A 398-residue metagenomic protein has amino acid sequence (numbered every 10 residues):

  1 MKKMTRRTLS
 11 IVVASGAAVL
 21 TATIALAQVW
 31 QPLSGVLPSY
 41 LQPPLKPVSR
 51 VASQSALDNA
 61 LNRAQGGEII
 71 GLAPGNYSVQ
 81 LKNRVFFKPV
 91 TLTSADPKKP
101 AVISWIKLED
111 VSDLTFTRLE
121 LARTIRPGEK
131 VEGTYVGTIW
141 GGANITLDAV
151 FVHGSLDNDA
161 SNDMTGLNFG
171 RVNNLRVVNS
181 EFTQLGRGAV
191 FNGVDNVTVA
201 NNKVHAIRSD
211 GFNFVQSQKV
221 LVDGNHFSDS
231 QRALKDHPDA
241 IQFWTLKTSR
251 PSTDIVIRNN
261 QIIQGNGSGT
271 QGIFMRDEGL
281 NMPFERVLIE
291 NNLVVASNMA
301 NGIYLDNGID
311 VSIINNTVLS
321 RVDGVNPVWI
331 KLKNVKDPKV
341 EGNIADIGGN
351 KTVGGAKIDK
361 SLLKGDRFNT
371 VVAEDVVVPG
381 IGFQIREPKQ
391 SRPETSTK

Functional and structural regions predicted by a protein language model:
R6-V12, P97: N-terminal export leaders
A14-S15, A25: Cleavable N-terminal signal peptides
Q28-P47, E68-G71, I314, R321-V325 (+1 more regions): Acidic, glycine- and Ser/Thr-rich low-complexity intrinsically disordered tracts in extracellular/secreted proteins
S39-S78: Acidic Gly/Asp/Thr-rich repetitive segments characteristic of extracellular carbohydrate-active and adhesion proteins
D58, N62, G66, Y77-T91 (+4 more regions): Extracellular beta-strand-rich solenoid/capping regions of secreted or surface-exposed proteins that bind or remodel
P89, T93-A95, S112-R123, A143-L156 (+8 more regions): Right-handed parallel beta-helix
A101-I106, P127-I139, N158-F169, T183-V190 (+5 more regions): Extracellular beta-strand/beta-solenoid scaffold signature
